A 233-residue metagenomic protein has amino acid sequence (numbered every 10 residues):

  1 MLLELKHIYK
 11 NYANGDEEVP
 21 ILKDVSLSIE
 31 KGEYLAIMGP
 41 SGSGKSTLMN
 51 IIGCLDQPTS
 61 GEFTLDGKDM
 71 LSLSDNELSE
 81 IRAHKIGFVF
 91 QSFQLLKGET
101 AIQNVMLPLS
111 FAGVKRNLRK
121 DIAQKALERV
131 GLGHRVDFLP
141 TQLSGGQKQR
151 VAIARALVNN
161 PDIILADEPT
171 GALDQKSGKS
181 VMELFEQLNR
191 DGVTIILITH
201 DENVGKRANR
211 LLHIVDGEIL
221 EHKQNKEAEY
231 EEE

Functional and structural regions predicted by a protein language model:
M1-N11, E221-E233: ABC-family P-loop ATPase nucleotide-binding domain
L2-I214: ABC family nucleotide-binding domain
L211-Q224: H-loop (His-switch) and adjacent beta-strand-loop-beta switch element of ABC-type ATPase nucleotide-binding domains
